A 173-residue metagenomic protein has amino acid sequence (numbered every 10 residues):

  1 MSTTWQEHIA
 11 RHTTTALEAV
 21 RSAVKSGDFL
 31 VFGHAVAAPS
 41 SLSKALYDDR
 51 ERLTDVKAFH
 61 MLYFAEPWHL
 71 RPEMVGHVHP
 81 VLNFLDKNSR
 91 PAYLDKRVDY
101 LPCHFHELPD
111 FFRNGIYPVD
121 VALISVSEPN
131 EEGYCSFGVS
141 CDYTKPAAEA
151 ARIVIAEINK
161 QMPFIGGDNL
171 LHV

Functional and structural regions predicted by a protein language model:
M1-V173: Conserved alpha/beta enzyme-core scaffold
